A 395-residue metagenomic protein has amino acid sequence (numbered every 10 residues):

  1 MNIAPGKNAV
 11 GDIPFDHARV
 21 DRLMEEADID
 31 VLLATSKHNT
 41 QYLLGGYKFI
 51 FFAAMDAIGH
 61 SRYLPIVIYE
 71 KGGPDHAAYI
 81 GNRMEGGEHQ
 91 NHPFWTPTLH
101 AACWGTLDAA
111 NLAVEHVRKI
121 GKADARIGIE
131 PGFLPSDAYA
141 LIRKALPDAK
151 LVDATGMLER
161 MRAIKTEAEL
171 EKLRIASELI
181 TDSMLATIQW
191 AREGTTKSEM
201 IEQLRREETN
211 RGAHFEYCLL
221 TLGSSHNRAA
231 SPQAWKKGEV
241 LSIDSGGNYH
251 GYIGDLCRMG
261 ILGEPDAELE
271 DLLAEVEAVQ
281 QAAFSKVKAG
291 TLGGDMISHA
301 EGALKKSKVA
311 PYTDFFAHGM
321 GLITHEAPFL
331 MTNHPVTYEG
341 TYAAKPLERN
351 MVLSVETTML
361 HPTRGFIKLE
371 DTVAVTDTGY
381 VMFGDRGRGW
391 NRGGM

Functional and structural regions predicted by a protein language model:
M1-M395: Active-site neighborhoods and metal-handling regions in enzymes and metal-associated proteins
